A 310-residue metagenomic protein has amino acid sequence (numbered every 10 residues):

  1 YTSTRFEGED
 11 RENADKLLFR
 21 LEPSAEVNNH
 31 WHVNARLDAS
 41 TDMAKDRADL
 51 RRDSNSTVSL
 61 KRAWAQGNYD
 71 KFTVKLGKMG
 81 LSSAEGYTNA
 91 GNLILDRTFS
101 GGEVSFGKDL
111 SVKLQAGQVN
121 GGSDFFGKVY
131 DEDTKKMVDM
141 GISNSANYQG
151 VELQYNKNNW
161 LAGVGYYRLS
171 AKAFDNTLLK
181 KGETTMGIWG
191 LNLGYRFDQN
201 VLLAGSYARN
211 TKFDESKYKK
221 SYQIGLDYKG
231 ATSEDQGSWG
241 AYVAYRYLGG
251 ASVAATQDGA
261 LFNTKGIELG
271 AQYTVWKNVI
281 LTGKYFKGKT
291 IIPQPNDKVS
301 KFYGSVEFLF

Functional and structural regions predicted by a protein language model:
S3-A14, K45-N55, N159-L161, Y166-F310: Outer-membrane beta-barrel pore domains
D10-K136, S143-G165, Y195-F197, Y222-A255: Outer membrane beta-barrel
